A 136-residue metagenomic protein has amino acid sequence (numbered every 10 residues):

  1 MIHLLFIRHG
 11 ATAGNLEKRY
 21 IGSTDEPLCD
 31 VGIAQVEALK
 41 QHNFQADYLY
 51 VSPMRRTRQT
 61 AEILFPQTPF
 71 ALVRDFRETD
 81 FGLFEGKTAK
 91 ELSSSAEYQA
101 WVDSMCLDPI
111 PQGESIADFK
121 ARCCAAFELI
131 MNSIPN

Functional and structural regions predicted by a protein language model:
M1-I2, N132: Short, Lys/Arg-enriched, disordered terminal segments
I2, I7-T68, E114: Active-site-proximal alpha-helix that buttresses catalytic centers in soluble enzyme cores
V36, C123-F127: Short amphipathic alpha-helical/adjacent loop interface patches that line ligand and macromolecule-binding sites
K40-H42, A100-V102, F127-L129: Short amphipathic alpha-helical segments with coiled-coil-like heptad repeat character
N43-Q45, I130-N136: Glycine-rich phosphate-binding loop signature in dinucleotide/nucleotide-binding domains
L64-C124: Phosphate-handling substructures
